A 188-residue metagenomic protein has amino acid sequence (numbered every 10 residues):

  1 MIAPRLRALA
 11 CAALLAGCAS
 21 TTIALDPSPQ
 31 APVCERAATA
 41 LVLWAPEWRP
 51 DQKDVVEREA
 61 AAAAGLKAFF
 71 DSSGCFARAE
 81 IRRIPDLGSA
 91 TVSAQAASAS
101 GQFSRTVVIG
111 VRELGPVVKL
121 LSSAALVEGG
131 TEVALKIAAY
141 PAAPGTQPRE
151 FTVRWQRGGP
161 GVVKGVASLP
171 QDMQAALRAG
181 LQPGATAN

Functional and structural regions predicted by a protein language model:
M1-C18: Sec-dependent bacterial lipoprotein signal peptides
A10-A13, P32-V33, S98-G101: Structural motif
C18-F76, R154, P183-N188: A structural "domain/chain start" motif
W48-P50, L87-G88, R112-V117, R157-P160: Solvent-exposed loop/turn segments at secondary-structure junctions within structured extracellular/periplasmic domains
R58, A62, L66, A90-A94 (+4 more regions): Stable alpha-helical elements in mature extracytoplasmic
D71-A90: Short beta-strand->alpha-helix linker/helix-N-cap micro-motif that forms a surface specificity/interaction loop
S89-P144: Surface-exposed short loop/turn segments
V127-N188: Short secondary-structure boundary motifs at beta->alpha junctions and helix caps
